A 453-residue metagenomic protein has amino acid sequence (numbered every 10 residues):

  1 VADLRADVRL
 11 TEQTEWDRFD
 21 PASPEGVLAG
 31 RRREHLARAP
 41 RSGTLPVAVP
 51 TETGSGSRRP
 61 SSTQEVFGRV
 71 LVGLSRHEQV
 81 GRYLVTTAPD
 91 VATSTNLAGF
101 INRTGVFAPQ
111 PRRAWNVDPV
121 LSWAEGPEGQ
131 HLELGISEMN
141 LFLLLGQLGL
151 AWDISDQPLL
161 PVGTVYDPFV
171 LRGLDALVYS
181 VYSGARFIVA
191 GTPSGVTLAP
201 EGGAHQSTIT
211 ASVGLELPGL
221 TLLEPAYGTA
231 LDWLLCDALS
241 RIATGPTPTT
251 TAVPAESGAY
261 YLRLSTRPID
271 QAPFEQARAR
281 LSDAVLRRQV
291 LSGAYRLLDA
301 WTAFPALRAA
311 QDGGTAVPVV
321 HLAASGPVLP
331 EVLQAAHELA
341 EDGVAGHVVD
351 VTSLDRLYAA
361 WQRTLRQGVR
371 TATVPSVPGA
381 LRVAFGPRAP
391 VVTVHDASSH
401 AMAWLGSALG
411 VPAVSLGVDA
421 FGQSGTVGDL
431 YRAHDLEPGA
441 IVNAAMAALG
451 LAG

Functional and structural regions predicted by a protein language model:
V1-A2, T197-A204, I242-G453: Thiamine diphosphate
D3-Q271, S282, D355, T364 (+2 more regions): Thiamine diphosphate
